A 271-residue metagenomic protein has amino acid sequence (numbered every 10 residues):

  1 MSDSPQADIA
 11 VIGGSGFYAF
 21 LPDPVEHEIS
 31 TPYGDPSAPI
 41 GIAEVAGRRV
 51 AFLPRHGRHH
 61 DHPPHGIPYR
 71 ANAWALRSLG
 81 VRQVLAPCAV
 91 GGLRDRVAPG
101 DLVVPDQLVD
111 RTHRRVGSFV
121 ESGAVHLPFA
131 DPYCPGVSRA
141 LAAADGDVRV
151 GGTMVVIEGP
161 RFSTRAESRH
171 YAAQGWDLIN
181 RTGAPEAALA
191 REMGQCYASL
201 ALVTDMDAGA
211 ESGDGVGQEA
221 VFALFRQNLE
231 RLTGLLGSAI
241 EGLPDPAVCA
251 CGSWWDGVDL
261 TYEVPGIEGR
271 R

Functional and structural regions predicted by a protein language model:
M1-F129: Metabolite-binding pocket within alpha/beta catalytic cores that recognizes anionic/polar moieties
R77-G80, A172, R191: Non-catalytic positions within long, well-ordered alpha-helices that form the structural scaffold/packing of enzyme
R82-Q83, D177, C196: Short acidic/polar active-site loop segments enriched in Thr and Asp
P132-A173: Active-site rim beta-loop-alpha module in soluble metabolic enzymes
R181-E219: Zn-dependent metallopeptidase/amidohydrolase metal-coordination segment
A208-V258: His/Asp/Glu-rich mid-to-C-terminal helical/loop segments that flank catalytic regions of hydrolases
W255-R271: Acidic, Ser/Thr-rich low-complexity intrinsically disordered segments
